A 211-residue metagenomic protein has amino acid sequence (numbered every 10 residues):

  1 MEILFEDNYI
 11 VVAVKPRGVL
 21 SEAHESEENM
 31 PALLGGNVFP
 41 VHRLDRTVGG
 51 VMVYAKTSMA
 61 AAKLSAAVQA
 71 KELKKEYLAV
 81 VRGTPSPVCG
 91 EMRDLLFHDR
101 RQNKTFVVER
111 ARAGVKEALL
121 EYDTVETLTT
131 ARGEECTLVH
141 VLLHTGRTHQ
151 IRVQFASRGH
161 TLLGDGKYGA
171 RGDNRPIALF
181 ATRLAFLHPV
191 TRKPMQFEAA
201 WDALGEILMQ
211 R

Functional and structural regions predicted by a protein language model:
M1-L119, E126-T127, A178, L204-M209: RNA pseudouridine synthases
M1-S21, A131-R132, T148-Q150, Q154-R211: Pseudouridine synthases involved in rRNA/tRNA modification
T47-V48, G133-E135: Short acidic/glycine-enriched loop/turn segments that link adjacent beta-strands
R82, L142, L187-P189: A generic structural motif
R101-Q102, T145, V190-T191: Residue-level recognition of short loop/turn positions
E121, E134-T137: Trp-centered recognition loops
T127, V139-L142: Short histidine-centered loop motifs in beta-beta connectors
